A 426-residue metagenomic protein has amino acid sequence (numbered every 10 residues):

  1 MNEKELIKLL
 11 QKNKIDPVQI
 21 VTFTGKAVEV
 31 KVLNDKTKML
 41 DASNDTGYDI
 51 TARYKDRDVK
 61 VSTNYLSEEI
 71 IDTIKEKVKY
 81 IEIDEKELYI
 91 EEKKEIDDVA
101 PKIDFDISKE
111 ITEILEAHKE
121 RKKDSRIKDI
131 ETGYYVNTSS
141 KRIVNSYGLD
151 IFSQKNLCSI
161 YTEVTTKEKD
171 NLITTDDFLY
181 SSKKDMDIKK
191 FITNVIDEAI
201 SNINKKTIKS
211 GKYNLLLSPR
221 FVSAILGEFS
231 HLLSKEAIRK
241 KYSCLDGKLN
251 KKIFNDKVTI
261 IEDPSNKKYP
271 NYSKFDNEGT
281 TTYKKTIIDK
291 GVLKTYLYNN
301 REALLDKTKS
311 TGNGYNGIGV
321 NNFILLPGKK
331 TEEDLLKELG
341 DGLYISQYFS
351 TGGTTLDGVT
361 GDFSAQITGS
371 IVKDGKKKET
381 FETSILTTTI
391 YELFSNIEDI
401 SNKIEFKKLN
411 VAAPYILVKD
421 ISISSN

Functional and structural regions predicted by a protein language model:
I7, P17-A27, E69-S153, M186-S223: Acidic low-complexity segments
I7-K8, V28-E82: N-terminal alpha-helical targeting/anchoring segments
L9-L10, T37-D41, A117-K122, S146-Q154 (+9 more regions): A generic local secondary-structure boundary/capping motif
N13-D16, I20, K26, I83-E116 (+5 more regions): Cysteine/selenocysteine-centered motifs that mediate thiol-based redox chemistry or coordinate metal-sulfur cofactors
D16-G47, I130-I151, D341-A365: Structured beta-strand/loop patches that form or line metal/cofactor-binding pockets in enzymes
K31, L115-T193, S230, E236-E262: Extended amphipathic alpha-helical scaffolds
D41-Y54, I151-F178, I287-D289, I367-K373: Short beta-strand elements
I70, K248-N426: Dual-mode signal for accessory low-complexity, basic/Gly-rich regions
